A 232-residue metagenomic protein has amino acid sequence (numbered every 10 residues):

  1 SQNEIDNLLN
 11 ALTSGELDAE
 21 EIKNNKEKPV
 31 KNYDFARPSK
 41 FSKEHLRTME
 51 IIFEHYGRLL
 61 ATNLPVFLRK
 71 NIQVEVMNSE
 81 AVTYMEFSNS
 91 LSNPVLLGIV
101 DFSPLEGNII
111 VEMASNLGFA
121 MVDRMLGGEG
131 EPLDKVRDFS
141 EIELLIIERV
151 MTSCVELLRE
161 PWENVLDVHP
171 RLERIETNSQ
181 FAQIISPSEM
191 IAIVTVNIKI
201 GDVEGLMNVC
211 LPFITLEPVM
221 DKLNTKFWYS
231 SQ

Functional and structural regions predicted by a protein language model:
S1-Q232: N-terminal auxiliary interaction/assembly segments of multi-subunit proteins
